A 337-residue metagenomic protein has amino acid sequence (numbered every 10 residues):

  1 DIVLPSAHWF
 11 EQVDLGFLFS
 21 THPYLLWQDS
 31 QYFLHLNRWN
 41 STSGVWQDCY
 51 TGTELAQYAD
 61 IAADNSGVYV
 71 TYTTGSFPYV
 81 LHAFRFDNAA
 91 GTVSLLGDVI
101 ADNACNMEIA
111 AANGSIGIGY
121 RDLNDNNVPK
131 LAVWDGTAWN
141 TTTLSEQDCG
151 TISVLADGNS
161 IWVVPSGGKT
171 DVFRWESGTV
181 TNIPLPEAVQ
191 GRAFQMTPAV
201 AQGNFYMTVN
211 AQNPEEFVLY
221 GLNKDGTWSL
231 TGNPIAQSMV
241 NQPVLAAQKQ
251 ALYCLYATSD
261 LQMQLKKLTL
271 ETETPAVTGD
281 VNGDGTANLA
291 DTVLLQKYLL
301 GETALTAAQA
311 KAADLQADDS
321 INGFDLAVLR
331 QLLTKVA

Functional and structural regions predicted by a protein language model:
D1-E273: Extracellular, repeat-based ectodomains that mediate carbohydrate processing or recognition
T272-A337: Cellulosome-associated attachment modules in secreted, modular CAZymes
